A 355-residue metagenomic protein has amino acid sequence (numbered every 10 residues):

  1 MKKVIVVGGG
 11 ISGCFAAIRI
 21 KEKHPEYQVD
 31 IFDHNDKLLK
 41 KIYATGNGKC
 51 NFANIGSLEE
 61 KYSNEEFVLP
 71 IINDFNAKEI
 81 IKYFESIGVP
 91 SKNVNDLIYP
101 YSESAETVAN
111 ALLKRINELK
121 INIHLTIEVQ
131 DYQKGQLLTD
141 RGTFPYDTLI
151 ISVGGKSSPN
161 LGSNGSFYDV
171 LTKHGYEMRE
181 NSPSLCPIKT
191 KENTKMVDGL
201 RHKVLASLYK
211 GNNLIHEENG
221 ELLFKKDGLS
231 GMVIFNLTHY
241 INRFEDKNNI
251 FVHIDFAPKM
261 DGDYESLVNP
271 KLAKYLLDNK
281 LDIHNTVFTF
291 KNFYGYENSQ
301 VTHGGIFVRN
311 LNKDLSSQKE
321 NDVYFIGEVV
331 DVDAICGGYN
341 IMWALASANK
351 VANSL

Functional and structural regions predicted by a protein language model:
K2-I31, V351-L355: N-terminal Rossmann-like FAD-binding beta1-loop-alpha1 element of flavoenzymes
I5-V7, F32, V129, F144-S163 (+4 more regions): Short hydrophobic core segments
K21-N47: Glycine-rich FAD pyrophosphate-binding loop
E22, N73, E79-L97, T148 (+4 more regions): Residue-level recognition of phosphate/Mg2+-coordinating polar/acidic sites in nucleotide-handling active sites
G46-V94: Glycine-rich active-site loop/strand segments that organize a redox cofactor
V68-N76, N95-K114, S158-S163, T190-K191: Short beta-strand to alpha-helix junction loop
L125-Q136: A conserved short coil-to-beta-strand element within the FAD-binding core of flavoproteins
S157-V170, H174, S317, D331-L355: A conserved FAD-binding loop/helix module that cradles the flavin
